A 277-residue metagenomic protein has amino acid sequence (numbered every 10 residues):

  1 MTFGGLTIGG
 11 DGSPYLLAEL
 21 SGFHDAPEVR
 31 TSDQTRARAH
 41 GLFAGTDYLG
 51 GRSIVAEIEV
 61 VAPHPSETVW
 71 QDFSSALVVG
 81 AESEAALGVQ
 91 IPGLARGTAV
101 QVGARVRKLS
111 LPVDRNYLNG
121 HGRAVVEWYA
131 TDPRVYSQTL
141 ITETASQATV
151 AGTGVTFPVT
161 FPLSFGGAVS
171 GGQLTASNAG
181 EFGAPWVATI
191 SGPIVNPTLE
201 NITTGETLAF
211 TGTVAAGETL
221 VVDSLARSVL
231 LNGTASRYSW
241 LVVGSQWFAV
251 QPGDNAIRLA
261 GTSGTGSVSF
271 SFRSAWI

Functional and structural regions predicted by a protein language model:
M1-G51, Q101-D114, V169: Solvent-exposed edge beta-strands and adjacent loop segments that serve as assembly or binding interfaces
D33-E67, N119-R134, N255: Oligomerization/assembly interface segments of phage tail-like spikes and tubes
Y48-P92, G103-R105: Compositionally biased, low-complexity regions
Y48-R52, V79-S83, L118-G122, G180-F182 (+3 more regions): Solvent-exposed loop and beta-edge segments used for protein-protein assembly and interaction
I54-A56, V102, A124-V126, W186 (+2 more regions): Hydrophobic residues positioned within well-ordered beta-strands of beta-sheet architectures
W70-A85, T131, S137-T156: Charged, amphipathic alpha-helical segments and their flanking helix caps
A86-S137: Short beta-strand and beta-hairpin "edge-sheet" elements
Q138-I277: Intrinsically disordered, low-complexity segments enriched in serine, threonine, and glycine
